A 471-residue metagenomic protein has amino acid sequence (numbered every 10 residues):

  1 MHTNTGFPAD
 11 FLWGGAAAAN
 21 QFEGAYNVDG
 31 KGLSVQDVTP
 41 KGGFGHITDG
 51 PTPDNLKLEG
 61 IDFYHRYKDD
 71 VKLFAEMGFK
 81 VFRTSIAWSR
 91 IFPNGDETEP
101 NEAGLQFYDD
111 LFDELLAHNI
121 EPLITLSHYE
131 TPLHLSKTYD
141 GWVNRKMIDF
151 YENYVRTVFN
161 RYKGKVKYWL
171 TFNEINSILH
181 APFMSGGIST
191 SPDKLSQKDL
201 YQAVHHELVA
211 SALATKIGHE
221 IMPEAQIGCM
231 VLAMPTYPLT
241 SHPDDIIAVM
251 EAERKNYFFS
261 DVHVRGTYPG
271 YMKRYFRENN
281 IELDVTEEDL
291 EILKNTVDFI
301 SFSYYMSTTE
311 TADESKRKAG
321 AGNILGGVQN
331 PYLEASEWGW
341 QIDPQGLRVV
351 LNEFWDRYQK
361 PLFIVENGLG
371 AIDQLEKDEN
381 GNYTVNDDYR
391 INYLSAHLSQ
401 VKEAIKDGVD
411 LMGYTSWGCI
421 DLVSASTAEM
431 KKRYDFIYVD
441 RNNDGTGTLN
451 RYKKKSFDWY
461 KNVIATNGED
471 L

Functional and structural regions predicted by a protein language model:
M1-P51, N94-D96, L105-L471: Active-site region of glycoside hydrolase catalytic domains
D10-L12, Y64, V81: A common structural microfeature
T52-R66, V143-R145: Active-site mouth loops of central-metabolism enzymes
H65, K72-A75, Q106-D109, D113: N-terminal, well-ordered alpha-helical segments
R66-A87, N295, F299-I300: Catalytic domains of carbohydrate-active enzymes, especially glycoside hydrolases
K80, S89-I91, Y129-T131: A short acidic, glycine/proline-enriched capping/turn motif at secondary-structure boundaries, especially helix N-cap
I86-P100: Glycine-rich, proline-tolerant flexible connector loops at the mouths of alpha/beta enzymes
